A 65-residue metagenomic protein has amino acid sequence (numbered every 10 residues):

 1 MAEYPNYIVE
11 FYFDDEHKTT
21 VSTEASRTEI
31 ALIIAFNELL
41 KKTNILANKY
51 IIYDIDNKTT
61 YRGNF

Functional and structural regions predicted by a protein language model:
A2-T19: Short aromatic-glycine-(Arg/Gly/Cys) micro-motifs in beta-strand/loop hairpins
Y4, H17, T28, I52-Y53: Generic ordered-secondary-structure signal
F11-F13, F36, F65: Phenylalanine-focused residue identity feature
E16-S22, T59-G63: Surface-exposed loop/edge segments in extracytoplasmic proteins
S26-N48: A short, charged, amphipathic alpha-helix used as a generic interaction element across diverse proteins
L40-F65: Short, mixed-charge low-complexity intrinsically disordered segments
